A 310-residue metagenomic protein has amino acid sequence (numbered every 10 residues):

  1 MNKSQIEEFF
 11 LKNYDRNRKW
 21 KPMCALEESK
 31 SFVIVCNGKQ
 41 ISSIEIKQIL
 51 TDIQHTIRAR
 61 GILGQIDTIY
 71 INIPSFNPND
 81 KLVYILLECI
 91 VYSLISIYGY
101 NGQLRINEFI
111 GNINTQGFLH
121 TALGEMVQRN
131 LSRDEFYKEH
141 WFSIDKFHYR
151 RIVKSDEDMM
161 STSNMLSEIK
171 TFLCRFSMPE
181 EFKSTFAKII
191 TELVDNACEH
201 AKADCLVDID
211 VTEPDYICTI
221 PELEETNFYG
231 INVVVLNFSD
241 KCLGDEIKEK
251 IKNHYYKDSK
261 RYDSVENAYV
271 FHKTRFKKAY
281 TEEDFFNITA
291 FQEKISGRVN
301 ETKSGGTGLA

Functional and structural regions predicted by a protein language model:
M1-Q128: N-terminal assembly/transducer modules of large multi-domain enzymes, emphasizing dimerization/partner-binding
I41-I53, N79-Y84, K154-M165, F182-F186 (+2 more regions): Phosphate/oxyanion-binding active-site loops and adjacent basic polyanion-contact surfaces
F76, P179-K183, A279, R298-E301: Alpha-helix N-cap/helix-initiation motif
I90, M178-T226, L309-A310: Conserved ATP-binding N-box helix of the HATPase_c
H120-A201: Fungal eukaryote-biased detector of long internal structured cores
T171, P214-C218, E293: A Trp-anchored, charged/polar loop motif used as the substrate-binding/catalytic surface of acyl/ester-handling
L223-K303: Glycine-rich/acidic phosphate-handling loop/turn and adjacent ATP-lid/helix of nucleotide-binding kinase/ATPase domains
T302-A310: C-terminal/domain-terminus segments
